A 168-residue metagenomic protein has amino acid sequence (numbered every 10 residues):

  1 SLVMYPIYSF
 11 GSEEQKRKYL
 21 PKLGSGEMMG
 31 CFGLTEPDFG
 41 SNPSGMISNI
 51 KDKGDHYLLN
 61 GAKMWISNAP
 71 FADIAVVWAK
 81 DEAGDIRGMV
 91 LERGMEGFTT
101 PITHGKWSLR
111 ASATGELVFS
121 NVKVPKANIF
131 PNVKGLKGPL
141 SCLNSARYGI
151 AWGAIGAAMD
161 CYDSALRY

Functional and structural regions predicted by a protein language model:
S1-M29, S67-I74: Internal helix-loop-helix
S12, F32, L59-G61, V77 (+3 more regions): Buried hydrophobic positions in well-ordered alpha/beta secondary-structure cores of metabolic enzymes
Y19, M46, A62-M64, P101-G105: Short beta-alpha junctions and helix-cap segments that line functional grooves
L23, D38-S41, W65-N68, K80 (+1 more regions): Short Gly/Pro-enriched turn/cap motifs at secondary-structure boundaries
M28-L34, F98-I102: Short Pro/Gly-enriched beta-strand edge/turn motifs at strand-loop
S48-K51: A structural signal for short hydrophobic beta-strand segments in well-ordered beta-sheet cores
H56, N60-T100: A short core secondary-structure module
T99-Y168: Glycine-rich beta->alpha junctions and the first turn(s) of the following alpha-helix
